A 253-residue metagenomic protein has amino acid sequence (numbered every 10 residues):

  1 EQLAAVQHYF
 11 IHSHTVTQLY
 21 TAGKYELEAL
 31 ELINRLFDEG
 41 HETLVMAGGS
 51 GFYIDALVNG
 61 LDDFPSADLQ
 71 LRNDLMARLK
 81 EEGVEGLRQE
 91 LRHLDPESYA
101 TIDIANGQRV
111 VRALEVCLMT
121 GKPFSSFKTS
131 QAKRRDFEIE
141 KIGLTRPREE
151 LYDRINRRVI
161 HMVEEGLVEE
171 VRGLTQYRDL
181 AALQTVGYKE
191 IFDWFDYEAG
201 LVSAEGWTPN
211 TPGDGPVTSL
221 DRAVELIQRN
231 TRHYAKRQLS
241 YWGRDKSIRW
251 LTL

Functional and structural regions predicted by a protein language model:
E1-L253: Phosphate/pyrophosphate-binding catalytic cores of soluble transferases and nucleic-acid-acting enzymes
